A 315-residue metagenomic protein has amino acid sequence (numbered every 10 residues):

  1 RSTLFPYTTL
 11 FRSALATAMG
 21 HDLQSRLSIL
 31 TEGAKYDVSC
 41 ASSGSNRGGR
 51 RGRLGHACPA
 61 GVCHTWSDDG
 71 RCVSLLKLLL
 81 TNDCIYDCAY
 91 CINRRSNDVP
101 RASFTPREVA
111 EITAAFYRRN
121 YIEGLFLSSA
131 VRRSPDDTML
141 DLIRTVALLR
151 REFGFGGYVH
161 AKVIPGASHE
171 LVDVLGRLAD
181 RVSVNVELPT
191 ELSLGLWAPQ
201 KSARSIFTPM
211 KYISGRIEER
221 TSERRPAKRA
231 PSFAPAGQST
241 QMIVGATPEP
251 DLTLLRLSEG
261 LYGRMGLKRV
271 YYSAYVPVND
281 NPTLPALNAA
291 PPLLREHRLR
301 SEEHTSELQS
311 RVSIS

Functional and structural regions predicted by a protein language model:
T3-L10, E307-Q309: Short, small-residue-biased leader/transition segments that mark boundaries at the very start of proteins
R12-D83: Flexible, acidic/Gly-rich N-terminal and inter-domain linker regions that tether and position cofactor-handling modules
G20, I206-F207, R216, K228 (+3 more regions): Long C-terminal interaction/binding lobes of large macromolecular proteins
N82-R94: Local cysteine-cluster metal-coordination motifs and their immediate loop/turn environment, predominantly Fe-S cluster
R94-V109, F116-L142, L148-E170, G176-A227 (+3 more regions): Core AdoMet radical
A167-L178, T247-L261: Catalytic cores of alpha/beta
T240, P250-Y271, V278-P285, L293-L294: A conserved active-site cap/scaffold subdomain adjacent to cofactor or substrate pockets
N279-S306, S310-S315: Long, highly charged, low-complexity intrinsically disordered interaction regions that mediate electrostatic DNA/RNA
